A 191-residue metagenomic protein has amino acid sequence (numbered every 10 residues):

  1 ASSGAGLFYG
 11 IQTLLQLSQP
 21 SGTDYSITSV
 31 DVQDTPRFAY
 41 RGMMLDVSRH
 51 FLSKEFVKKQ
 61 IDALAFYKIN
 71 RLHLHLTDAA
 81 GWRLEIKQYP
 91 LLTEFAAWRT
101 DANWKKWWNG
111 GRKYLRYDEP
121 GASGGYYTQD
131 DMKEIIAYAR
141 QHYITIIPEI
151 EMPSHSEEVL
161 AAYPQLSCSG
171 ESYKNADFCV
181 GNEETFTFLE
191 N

Functional and structural regions predicted by a protein language model:
A1-D177, E184-E190: Feature activates predominantly on carbohydrate-active enzymes
